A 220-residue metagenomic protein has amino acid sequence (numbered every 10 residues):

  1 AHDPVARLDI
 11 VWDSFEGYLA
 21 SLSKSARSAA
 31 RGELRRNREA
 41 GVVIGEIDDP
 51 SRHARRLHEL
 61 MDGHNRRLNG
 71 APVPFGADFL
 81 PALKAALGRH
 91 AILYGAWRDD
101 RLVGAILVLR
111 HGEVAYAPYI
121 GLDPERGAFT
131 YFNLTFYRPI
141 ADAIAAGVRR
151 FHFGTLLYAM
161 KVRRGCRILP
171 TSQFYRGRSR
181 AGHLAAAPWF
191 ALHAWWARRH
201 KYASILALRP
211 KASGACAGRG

Functional and structural regions predicted by a protein language model:
A1-A128, L208-G220: A conserved beta-strand-loop-helix scaffold within acyl/acetyltransferase catalytic domains
A1-S21, R98, A146-R219: Active-site/acyl-donor-binding loops of N-acyltransferases
L57, A117, T135-I140, L157: Extended, hydrophobic alpha-helical segments in both membrane/secreted and soluble proteins
R67, D123, D142-A146, R164-R167: Hydrophobic alpha-helical segments
G127-A141, F153: Conserved acetyl-CoA-binding loop-helix of GNAT-fold acetyltransferases
